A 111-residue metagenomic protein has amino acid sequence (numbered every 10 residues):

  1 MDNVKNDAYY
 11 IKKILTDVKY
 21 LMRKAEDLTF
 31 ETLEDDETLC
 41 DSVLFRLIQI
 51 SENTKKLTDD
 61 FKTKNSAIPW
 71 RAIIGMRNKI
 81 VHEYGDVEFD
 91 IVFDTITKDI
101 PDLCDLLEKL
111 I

Functional and structural regions predicted by a protein language model:
M1-I111: Solvent-exposed interaction patches of small proteins and small membrane subunits
